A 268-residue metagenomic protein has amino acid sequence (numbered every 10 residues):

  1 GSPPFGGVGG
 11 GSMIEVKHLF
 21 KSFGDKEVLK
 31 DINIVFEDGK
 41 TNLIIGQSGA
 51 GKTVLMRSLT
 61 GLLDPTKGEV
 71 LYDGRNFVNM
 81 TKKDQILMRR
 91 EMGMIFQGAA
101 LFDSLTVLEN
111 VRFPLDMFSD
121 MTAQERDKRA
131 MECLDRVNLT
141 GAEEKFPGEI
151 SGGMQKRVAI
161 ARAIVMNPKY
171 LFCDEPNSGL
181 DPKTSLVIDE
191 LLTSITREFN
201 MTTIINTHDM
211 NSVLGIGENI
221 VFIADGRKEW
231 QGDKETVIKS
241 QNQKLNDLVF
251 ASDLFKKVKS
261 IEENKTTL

Functional and structural regions predicted by a protein language model:
T60: Helix-to-loop junction immediately C-terminal to a conserved catalytic motif
G68-N76: Conserved ABC transporter NBD signature motif
A123-G141: Conserved ABC ATPase "signature" region
F146-I150, M154: Conserved ABC ATPase signature
V165-K169: A short, proline-enriched helix->beta-strand linker immediately N-terminal to the Walker B motif in ABC-type P-loop
L171-D174: Catalytic Walker B motif of ABC-type/P-loop ATPase nucleotide-binding domains
P182-T184: Helix N-cap at the start of a conserved alpha-helix in ABC-type nucleotide-binding domains
